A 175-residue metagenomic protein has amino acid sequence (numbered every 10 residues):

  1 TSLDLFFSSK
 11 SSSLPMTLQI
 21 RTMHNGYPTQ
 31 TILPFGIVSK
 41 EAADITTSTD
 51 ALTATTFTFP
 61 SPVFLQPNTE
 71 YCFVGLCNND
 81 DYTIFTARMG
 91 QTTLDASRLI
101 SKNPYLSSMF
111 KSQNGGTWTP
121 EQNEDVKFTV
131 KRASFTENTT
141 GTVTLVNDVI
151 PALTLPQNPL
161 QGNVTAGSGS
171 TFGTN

Functional and structural regions predicted by a protein language model:
T1, A54-F57, T129, T174: Short beta-strands within extracellular/lumenal beta-sheet-rich domains
T1-K10, V74-G75, P156-A166, T174-N175: A short beta-strand element within beta-rich, extracytoplasmic domains of secreted/secretory-pathway proteins
S2, S13-T17, D125: Exposed beta-strand and adjacent loop surfaces of beta-rich binding modules that mediate intermolecular recognition
D4, T56-P60, Q113-N114: Short structured motifs
S11-Y105: Aromatic- and Gly/Pro-enriched, solvent-exposed loop/edge beta-strand patches characteristic of beta-rich domains
T29-V38, K111-Q113, Q161-G162, G173-T174: Short Trp-Ser/Thr-centered turn/loop motifs at beta-strand boundaries
L52, N68, E121-N123, L153-T174: Solvent-exposed, conformationally flexible loop/turn segments
L65-E70, G75-P156: Short, surface-exposed beta-strand/loop patches at domain edges that form aromatic-rich interfacial subsites
